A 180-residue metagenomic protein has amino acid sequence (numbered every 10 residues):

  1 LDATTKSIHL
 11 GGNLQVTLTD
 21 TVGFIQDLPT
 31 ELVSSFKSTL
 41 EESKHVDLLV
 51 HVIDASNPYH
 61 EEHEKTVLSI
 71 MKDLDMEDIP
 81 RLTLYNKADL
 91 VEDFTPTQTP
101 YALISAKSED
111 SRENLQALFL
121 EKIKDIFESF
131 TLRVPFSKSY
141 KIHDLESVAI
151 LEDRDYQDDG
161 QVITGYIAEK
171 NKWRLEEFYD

Functional and structural regions predicted by a protein language model:
L1-D2, G11-F36: Switch II (G3) loop of P-loop NTPases
T4-K6: C-terminal-most transmembrane helix of multi-pass membrane proteins
I8-G12, T17, E41-H45, Y59 (+2 more regions): Conserved catalytic network of the ASCE P-loop NTPase/AAA+ motor domain
L18-T19, I53, Y85: Hydrophobic residues in beta-strands of the RecA-like P-loop NTPase core, especially within AAA+ ATPase
V22-L32, D54-H60, S108: Flexible beta-alpha connector loops of hexameric P-loop NTPases
E31-S35, E61-L68: Substrate-gripping "pore-loop 1 plus following alpha2 helix"
L32-N57, K72-D73: Inter-motif core of Ras-like GTPase G domains
P58, S69-D180: C-terminal-of-GTPase-core extension/linker across diverse P-loop GTPases
